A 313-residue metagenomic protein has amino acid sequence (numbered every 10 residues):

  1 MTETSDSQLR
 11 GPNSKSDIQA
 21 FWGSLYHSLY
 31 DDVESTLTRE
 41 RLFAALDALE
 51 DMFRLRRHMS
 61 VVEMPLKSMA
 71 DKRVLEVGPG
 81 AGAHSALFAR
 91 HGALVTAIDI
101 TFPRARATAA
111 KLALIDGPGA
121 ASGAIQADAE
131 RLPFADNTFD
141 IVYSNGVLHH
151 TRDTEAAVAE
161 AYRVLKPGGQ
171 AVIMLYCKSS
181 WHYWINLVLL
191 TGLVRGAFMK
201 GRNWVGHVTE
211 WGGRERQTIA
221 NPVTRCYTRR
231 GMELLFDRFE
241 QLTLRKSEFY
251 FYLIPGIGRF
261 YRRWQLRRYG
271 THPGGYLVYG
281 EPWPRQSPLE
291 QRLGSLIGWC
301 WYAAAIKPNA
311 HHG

Functional and structural regions predicted by a protein language model:
M1-A44: N-terminal, positively charged/glycine-rich alpha-helical extensions of SAM-dependent methyltransferases
R41-D71: Conserved alpha-helix/loop element of class I SAM-dependent methyltransferases that forms part of the SAM/SAH-binding
L75, A81-R131: Class I SAM-dependent methyltransferase SAM/SAH-binding core
E130-I141: A short acidic, Gly/Pro-enriched loop at the edge of an enzyme's catalytic core that lines a small-molecule cofactor
I141-R152: A short SAM/SAH-binding and catalytic strip from SAM-dependent methyltransferases
E155-P167: A short glycine-rich, Lys/Arg-flanked "PGG" loop and its adjoining helix->strand segment in the class I
Q170-N203: Conserved class I S-adenosyl-L-methionine
L193, G206-F236, E240-G313: A C-terminal cap/extension of S-adenosyl-L-methionine-dependent methyltransferases that defines the acceptor-substrate
